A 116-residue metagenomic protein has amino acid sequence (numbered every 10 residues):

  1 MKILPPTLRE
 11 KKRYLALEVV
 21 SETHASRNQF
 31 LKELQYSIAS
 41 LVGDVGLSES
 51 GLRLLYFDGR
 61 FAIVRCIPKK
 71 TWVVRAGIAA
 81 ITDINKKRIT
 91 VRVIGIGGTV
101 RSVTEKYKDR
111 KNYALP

Functional and structural regions predicted by a protein language model:
M1-L41, E49, K87-P116: Intrinsically disordered, low-complexity polar/charged tails and linkers
G51-D58: RNA-recognition motif
F57, I67, I94-I96: Short loop/turn motifs enriched for small/polar and acidic residues
R60-I63: Glycine/acidic-rich beta-strand-loop module
R65-W72: Helix N-cap motif at beta-to-alpha junctions
V74-I81: Short amphipathic alpha-helices in soluble, non-transmembrane regions that often serve as interface/regulatory elements
